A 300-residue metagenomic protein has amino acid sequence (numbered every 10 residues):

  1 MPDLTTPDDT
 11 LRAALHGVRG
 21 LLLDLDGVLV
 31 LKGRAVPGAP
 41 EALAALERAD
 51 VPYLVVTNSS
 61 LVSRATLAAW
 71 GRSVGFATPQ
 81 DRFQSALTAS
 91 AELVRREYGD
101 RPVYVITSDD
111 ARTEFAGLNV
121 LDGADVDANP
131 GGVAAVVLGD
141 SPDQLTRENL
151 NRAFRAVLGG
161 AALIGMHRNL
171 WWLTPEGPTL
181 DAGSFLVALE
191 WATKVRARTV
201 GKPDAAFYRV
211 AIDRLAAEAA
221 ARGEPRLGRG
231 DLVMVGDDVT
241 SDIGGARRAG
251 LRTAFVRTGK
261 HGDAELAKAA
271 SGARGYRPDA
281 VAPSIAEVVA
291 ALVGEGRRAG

Functional and structural regions predicted by a protein language model:
M1-P40, A44-V51, S60, R64-Q84 (+1 more regions): Asp-based, Mg2+/Mn2+-dependent phosphohydrolase catalytic module
